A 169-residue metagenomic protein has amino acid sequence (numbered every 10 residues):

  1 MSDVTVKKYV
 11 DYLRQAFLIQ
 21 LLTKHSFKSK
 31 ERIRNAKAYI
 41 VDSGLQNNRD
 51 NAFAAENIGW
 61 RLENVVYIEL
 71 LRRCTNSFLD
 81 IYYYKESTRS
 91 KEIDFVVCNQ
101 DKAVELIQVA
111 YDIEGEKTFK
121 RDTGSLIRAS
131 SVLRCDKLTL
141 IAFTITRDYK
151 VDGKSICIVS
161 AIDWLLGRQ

Functional and structural regions predicted by a protein language model:
M1-A103: Accessory nucleic acid-recognition modules appended to NTPase machines
K37, D80, K137, S155-C157: Conserved beta-strand segments of alpha/beta enzyme cores
D50, T118, K150-V151: Short glycine-/acidic-enriched loop or helix-start segments at secondary-structure transitions that form or flank
R73-N76, S125-D136: Arginine/glycine-rich "motif VI" loop of SF2 helicases in the C-terminal RecA-like domain
A103-G115: Active-site ExK catalytic segment of metal-dependent nucleases
E114-G124: Active-site-adjacent loop/helix micro-motif of nuclease/hydrolase catalytic cores
D136-A142: Short, hydrophobic beta-strand segments that form beta-sheet elements in well-ordered domains
F143-Q169: Domain-level recognition of nuclease-like catalytic cores that cleave nucleotide substrates
